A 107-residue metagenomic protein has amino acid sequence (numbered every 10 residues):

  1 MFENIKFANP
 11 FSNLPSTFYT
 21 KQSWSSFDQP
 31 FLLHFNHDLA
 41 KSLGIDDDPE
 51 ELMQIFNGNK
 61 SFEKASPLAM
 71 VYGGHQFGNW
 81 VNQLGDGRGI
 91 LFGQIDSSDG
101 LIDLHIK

Functional and structural regions predicted by a protein language model:
M1-E3: Basic/polar N-terminal segments that are highly enriched at the extreme N-terminus, encompassing both cleavable
I5-H37, K41: Ser/Thr/Pro-rich, acidic low-complexity intrinsically disordered regulatory segments
Q29-L32, D38-K107: Conserved ATP-binding subdomain of kinase catalytic cores across diverse folds
